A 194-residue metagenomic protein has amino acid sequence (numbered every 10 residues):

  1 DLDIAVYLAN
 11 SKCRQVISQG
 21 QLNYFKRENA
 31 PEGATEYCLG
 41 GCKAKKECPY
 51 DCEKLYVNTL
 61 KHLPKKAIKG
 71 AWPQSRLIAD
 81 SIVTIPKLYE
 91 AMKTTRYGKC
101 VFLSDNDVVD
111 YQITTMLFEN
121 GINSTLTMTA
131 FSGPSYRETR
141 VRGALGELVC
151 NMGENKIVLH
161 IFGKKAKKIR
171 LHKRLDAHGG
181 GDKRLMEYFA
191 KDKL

Functional and structural regions predicted by a protein language model:
D1-Y24, A30, A34-T35, E53-K99 (+1 more regions): Oxidoreductase and adenylate-handling cofactor-binding alpha/beta cores
Q21-F25, A130-G133: Short, solvent-exposed loop/turn segments at secondary-structure junctions
F25-R27, N155-K156: Short acidic, Gly/Pro-enriched loop/turn segments at secondary-structure junctions
P31-E32, C42, C150-M152: Alpha-helix boundary/capping detector
C38, C42, C48, C52: Short cysteine clusters
C38-L39, I68, I161, G179: Intrinsically disordered, low-complexity segments enriched in small/polar residues
F102-D105: Short linear elements at protein peripheries
V108-L194: C-terminal helical cap and adjacent loop that interface with cofactors, partners, or active-site loops
